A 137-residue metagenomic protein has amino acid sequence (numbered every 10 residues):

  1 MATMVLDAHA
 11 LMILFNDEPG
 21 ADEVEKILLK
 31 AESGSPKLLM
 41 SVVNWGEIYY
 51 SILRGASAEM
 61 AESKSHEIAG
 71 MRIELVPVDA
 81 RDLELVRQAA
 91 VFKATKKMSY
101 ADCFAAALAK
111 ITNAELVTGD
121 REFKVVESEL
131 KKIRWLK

Functional and structural regions predicted by a protein language model:
M1-M40, L53-H66: Short, well-structured N-terminal submotif of metal-dependent ribonuclease cores
M1-T3, L75, A106, K110-K137: Acidic, PIN/NYN-like endoribonuclease modules and their adjacent C-terminal/linker elements
L6-D7, M40-S41, K97-S99, D120 (+1 more regions): Histidine- and aromatic-rich ligand-binding microenvironments
A10, N44, L85, A105 (+1 more regions): Alpha-helix capping/helix-boundary segments
E32, A69, K110: Anion (oxyanion) recognition and catalysis
G55-E59, A94, I133-K137: Short, hinge-like loop/turn segments at secondary-structure boundaries
E74-V117: Active-site neighborhoods of divalent-metal-dependent phosphate/nucleic-acid chemistry enzymes
